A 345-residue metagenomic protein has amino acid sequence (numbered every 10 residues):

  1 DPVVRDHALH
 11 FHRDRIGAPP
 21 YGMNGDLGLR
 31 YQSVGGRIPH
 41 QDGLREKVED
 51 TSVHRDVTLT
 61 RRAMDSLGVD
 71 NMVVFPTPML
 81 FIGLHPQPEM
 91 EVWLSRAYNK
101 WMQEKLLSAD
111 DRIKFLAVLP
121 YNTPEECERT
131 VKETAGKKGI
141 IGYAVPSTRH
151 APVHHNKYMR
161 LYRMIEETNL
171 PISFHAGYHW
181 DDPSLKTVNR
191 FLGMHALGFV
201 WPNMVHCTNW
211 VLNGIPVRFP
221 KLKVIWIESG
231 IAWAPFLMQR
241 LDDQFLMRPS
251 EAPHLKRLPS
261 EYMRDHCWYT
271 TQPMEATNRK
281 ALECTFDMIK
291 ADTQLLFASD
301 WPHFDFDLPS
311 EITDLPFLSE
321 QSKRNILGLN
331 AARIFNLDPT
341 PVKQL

Functional and structural regions predicted by a protein language model:
D1-L345: Helix-coil boundary/capping segments in enzymes
